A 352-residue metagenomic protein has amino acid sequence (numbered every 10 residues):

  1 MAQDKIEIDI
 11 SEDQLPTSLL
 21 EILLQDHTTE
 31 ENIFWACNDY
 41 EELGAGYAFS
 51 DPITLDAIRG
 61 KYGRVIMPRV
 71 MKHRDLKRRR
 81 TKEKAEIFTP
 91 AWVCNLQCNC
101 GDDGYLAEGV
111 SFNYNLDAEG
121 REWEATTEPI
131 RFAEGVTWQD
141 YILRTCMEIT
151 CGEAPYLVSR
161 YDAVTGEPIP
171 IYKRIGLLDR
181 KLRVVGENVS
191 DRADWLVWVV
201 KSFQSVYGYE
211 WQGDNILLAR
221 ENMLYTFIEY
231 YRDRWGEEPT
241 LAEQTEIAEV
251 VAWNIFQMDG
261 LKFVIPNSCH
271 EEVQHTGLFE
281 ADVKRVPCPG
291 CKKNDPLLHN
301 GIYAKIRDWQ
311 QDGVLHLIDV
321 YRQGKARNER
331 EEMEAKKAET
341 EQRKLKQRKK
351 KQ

Functional and structural regions predicted by a protein language model:
M1-Y161, D214, L261: Preference for the N-terminal adenyl/adenosyl cofactor-binding alpha/beta module
E21-I22, A57-G60, N99, E221 (+4 more regions): Charged/polar, solvent-exposed surface patches and flexible loops
I33-A36, A48, E280-Q352: Long, low-complexity, polar/charged, intrinsically disordered or flexibly structured peripheral segments
I53, H275-K284: Secretory-pathway extracellular proteins and peptide precursors enriched for disulfide-bonded cysteines
Q97, A252, Q257-L261, L298-N300 (+1 more regions): C-terminal intrinsically disordered extensions
Y105-F263: Conserved S-adenosyl-L-methionine
C151, C269, C288-C291: Disulfide-bonded cysteines in secreted/extracellular proteins and peptides
F263-L278: Short, surface-exposed amphipathic charged segments that create phosphate/polyanion-binding patches used for binding
